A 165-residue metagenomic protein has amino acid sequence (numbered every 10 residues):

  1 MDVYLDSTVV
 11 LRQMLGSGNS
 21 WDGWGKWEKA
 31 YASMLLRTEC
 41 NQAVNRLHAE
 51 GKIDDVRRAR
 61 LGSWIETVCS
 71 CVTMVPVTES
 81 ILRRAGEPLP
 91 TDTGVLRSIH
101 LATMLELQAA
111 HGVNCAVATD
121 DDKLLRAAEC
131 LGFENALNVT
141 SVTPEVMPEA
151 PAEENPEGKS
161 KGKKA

Functional and structural regions predicted by a protein language model:
M1-T38, L47-A59, T143-P148, E153-G158 (+1 more regions): Short, well-structured N-terminal submotif of metal-dependent ribonuclease cores
R12, Q42, R83, L125-R126: Alpha-helical elements of the RecA-like P-loop NTPase motor core of helicases
M14-S17, D120-L124: Short, polar loop motifs at secondary-structure junctions
Q42-A49, L105-E106: Short glycine/serine- and small hydrophobic-enriched flexible loop segments
G51-V77: Helix-adjacent hinge/juxtasegments
V72-K123: Active-site neighborhoods of divalent-metal-dependent phosphate/nucleic-acid chemistry enzymes
V113-C115, D122-R126, L131-A165: C-terminal binding/interaction regions
